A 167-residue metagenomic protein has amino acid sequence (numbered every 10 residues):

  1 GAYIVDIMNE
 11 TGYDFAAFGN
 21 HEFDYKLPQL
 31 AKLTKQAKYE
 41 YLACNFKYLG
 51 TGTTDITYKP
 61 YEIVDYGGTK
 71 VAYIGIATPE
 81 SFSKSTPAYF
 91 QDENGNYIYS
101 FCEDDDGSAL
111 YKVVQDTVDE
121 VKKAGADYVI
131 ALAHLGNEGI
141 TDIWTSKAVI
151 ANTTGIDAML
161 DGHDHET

Functional and structural regions predicted by a protein language model:
G1-T167: Acidic, metal/ion-coordinating pockets
